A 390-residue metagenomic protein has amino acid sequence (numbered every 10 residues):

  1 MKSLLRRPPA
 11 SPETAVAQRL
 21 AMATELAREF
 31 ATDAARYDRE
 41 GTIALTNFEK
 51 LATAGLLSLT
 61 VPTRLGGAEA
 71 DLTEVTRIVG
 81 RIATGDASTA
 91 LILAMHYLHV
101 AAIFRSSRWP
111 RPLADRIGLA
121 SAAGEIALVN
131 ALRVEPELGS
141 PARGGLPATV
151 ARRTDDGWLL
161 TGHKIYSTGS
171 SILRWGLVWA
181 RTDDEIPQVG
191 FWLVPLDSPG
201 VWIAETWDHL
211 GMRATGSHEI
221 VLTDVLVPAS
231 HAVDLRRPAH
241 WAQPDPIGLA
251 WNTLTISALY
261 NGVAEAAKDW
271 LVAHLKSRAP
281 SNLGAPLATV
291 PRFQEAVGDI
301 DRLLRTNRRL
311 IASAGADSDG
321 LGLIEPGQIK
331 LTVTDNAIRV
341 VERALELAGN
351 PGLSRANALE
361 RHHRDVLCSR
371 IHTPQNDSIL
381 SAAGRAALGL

Functional and structural regions predicted by a protein language model:
A10, T14-A17, T255, G284 (+4 more regions): Register-specific recognition of a single heptad position within extended alpha-helical repeats
A31, A35-D38, R305-T332, L345-L353: C-terminal helix-coil-helix/basic helical segment that borders enzyme active sites and/or dimer interfaces and provides
L45-T53, L59-H163, T168: Glycine-rich flavin
H163-I203: A short core secondary-structure module
I165-S170, L249-T255, H372: Glycine-rich phosphate/pyrophosphate-binding beta-alpha loops
H209-L303: Glycine-rich beta->alpha junctions and the first turn(s) of the following alpha-helix
S257, A264, L271, I300 (+4 more regions): Amphipathic alpha-helices that form helix-helix packing interfaces
N350-L390: Glycine-rich phosphate/cofactor-binding loops in nucleotide/flavin-utilizing enzymes
